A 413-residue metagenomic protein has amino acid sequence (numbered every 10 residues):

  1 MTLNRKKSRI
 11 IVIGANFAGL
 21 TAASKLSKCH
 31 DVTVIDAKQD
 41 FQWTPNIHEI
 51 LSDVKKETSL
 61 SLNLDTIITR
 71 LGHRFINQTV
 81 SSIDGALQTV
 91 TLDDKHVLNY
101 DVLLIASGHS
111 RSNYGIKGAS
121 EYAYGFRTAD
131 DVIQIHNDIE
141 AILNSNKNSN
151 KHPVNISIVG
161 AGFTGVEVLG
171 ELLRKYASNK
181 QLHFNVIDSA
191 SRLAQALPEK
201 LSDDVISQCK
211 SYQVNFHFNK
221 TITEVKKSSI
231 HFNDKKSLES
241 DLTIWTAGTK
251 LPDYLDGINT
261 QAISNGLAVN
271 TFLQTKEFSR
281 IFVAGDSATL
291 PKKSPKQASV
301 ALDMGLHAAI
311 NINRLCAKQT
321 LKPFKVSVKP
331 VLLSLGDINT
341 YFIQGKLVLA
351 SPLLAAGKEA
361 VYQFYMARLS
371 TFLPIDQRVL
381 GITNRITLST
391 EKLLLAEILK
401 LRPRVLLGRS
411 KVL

Functional and structural regions predicted by a protein language model:
M1-I11, H73-N155, I244: FAD-binding core/adjacent interface of flavoenzyme oxidoreductases
T2-H73, S157, V166-L197: Beta1-alpha1 glycine-rich phosphate/pyrophosphate-binding loop at the start of Rossmann-like nucleotide-binding domains
K25-T33, A37-V102, L197-N215, L399-L407 (+1 more regions): N-terminal Rossmann-like dinucleotide/flavin-binding domain of flavoprotein oxidoreductases that bind FAD/FMN
F75-S82, L98, R174-T271, L321: A Rossmann-like FAD-binding core segment of flavoenzymes
E121-N150, S237-L306: FAD-site-proximal beta/loop scaffold in flavoenzymes
E121-Y212, F216-F218: Predominantly flavin-linked oxidoreductase catalytic cores and closely associated redox partners
S287-L335: A conserved FAD-binding loop/helix module that cradles the flavin
D337-L413: C-terminal auxiliary extensions adjacent to catalytic cores
